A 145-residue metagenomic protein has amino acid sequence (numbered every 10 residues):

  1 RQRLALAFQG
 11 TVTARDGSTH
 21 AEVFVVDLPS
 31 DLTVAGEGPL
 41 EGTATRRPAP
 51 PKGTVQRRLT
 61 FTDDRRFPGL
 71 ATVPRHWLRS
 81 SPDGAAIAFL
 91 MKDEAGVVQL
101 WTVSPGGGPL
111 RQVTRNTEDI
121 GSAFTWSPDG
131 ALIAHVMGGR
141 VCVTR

Functional and structural regions predicted by a protein language model:
R1-A7, T72-A86, A123-L132, V136: Blade-terminus and WD-like Trp-Asp/Gly-His loop motifs, strongest in beta-propeller folds
A5, T13-R58, L90-R115, A123 (+1 more regions): Beta-propeller blade-edge and WD-like acidic-aromatic loop motif
G53, P74, I120: Exposed loop/turn and edge beta-strand positions of beta-sandwich/beta-sheet ligand-binding modules
Q56, P68, W77: Short acidic-aromatic active-site loops that bind/stabilize oxyanions
T60-A71, T114-E118: Surface loop/turn motifs at the tips and blade-to-blade linkers of beta-strand repeat domains
